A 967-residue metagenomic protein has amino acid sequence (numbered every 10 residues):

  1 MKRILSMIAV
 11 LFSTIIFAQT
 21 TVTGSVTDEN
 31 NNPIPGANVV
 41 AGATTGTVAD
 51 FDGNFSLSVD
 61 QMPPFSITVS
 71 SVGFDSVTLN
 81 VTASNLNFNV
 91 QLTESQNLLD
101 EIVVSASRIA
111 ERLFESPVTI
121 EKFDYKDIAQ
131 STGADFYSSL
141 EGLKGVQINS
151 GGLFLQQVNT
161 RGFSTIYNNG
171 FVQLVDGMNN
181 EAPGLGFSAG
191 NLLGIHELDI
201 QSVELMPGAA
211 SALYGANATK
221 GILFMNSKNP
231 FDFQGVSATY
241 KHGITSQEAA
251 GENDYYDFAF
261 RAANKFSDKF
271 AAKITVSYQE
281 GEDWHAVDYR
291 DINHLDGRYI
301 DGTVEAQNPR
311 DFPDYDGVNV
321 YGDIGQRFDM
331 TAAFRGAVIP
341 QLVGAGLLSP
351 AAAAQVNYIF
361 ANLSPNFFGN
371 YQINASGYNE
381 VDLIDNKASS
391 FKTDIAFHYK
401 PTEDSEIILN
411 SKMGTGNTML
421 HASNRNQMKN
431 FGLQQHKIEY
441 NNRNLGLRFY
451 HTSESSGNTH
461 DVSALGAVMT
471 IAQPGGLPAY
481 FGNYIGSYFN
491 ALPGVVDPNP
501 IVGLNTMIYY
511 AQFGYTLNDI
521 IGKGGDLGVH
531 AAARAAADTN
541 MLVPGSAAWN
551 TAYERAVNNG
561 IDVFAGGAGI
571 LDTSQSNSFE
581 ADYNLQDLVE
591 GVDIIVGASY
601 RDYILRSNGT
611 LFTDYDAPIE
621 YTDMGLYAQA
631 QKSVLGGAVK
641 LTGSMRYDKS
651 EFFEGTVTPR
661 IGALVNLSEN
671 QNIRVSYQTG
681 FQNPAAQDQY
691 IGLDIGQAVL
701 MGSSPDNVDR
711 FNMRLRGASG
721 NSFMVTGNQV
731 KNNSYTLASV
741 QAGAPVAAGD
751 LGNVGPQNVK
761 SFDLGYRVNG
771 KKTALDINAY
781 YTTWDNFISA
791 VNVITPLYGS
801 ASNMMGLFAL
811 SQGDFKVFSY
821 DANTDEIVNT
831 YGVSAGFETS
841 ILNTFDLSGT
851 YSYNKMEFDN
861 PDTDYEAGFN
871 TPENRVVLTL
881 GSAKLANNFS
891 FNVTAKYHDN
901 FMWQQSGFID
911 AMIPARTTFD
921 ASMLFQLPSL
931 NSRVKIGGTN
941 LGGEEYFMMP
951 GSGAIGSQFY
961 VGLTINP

Functional and structural regions predicted by a protein language model:
T27-N32, A37-G42, T68-F74, A83-A129: Short, acidic, small-residue-rich periplasmic hinge/interaction motif at the N-terminus of Gram-negative outer-membrane
T45-N54: Short, acidic Ser/Thr/Gly-rich low-complexity loop/linker segments typical of extracellular and cell-surface proteins
S56-S58, M178-P207: Short acidic/polar hinge/loop motifs at secondary-structure boundaries that mediate gating or recognition
S58, I120, Y137-A182, Q201-S202: Extracytoplasmic beta-strand/coil segments of soluble accessory domains associated with Gram-negative outer-membrane
L185, L198-Q201, A212-H294, S389-F391: Outer-membrane beta-barrel translocator/receptor signature
A263-K269, T275-G281, A388, G432-H436 (+6 more regions): Conserved C-terminal beta-signal and adjacent last beta-strands/turns of outer-membrane beta-barrel proteins
D706-K816: Membrane-embedded beta-barrel scaffold of Gram-negative outer-membrane proteins
A779-W903: Gram-negative outer-membrane beta-barrel transporters
